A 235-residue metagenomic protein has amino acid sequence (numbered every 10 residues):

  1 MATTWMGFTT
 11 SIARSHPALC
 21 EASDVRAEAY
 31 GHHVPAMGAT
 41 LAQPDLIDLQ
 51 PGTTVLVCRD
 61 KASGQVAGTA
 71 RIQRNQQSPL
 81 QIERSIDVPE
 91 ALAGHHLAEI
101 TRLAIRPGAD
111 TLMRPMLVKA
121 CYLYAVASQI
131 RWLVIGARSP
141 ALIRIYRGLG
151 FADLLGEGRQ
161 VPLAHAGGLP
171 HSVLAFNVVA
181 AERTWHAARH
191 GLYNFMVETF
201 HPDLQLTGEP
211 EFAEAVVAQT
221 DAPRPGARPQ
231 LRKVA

Functional and structural regions predicted by a protein language model:
M1-I47, V55-R59: Short amphipathic alpha-helix that is part of the acyltransferase structural core
G7-S11, H32-P35, P51, S78 (+3 more regions): Extended, composition-driven regions rather than compact fold-specific motifs
M37, N75-V88: A short, polar/charged loop-to-alpha-helix boundary motif
Q43-D45, L49, A141-R144: Beta-rich nucleic-acid/ligand-interaction surfaces
V57, G64-R74: Conserved beta-strand in the GNAT
C58-K61, F176: Active-site beta-strand termini and strand-to-loop segments that position acidic
E83-H171, A175-V178: Acyl-donor binding region in acyl/amide transferases
A166-A235: Charge-rich, low-complexity intrinsically disordered segments
